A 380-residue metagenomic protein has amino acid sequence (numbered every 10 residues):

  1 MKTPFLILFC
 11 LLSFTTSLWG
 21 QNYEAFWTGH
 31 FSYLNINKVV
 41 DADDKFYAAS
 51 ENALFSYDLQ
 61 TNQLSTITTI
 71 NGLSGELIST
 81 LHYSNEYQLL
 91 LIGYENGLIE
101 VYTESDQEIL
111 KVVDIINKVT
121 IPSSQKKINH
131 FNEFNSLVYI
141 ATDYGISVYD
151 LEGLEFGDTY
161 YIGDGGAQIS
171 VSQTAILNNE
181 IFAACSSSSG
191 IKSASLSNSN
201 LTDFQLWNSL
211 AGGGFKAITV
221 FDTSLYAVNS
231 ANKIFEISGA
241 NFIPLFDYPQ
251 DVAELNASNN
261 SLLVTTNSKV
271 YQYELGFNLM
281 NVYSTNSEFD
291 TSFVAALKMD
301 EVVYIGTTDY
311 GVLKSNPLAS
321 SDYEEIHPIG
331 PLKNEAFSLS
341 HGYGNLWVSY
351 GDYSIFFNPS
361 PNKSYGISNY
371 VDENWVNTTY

Functional and structural regions predicted by a protein language model:
M1-A25: Bacterial Sec-dependent N-terminal signal peptides
G20-Y380: Carboxylate-rich, polar loop motifs that coordinate divalent cations or form catalytic acidic clusters
